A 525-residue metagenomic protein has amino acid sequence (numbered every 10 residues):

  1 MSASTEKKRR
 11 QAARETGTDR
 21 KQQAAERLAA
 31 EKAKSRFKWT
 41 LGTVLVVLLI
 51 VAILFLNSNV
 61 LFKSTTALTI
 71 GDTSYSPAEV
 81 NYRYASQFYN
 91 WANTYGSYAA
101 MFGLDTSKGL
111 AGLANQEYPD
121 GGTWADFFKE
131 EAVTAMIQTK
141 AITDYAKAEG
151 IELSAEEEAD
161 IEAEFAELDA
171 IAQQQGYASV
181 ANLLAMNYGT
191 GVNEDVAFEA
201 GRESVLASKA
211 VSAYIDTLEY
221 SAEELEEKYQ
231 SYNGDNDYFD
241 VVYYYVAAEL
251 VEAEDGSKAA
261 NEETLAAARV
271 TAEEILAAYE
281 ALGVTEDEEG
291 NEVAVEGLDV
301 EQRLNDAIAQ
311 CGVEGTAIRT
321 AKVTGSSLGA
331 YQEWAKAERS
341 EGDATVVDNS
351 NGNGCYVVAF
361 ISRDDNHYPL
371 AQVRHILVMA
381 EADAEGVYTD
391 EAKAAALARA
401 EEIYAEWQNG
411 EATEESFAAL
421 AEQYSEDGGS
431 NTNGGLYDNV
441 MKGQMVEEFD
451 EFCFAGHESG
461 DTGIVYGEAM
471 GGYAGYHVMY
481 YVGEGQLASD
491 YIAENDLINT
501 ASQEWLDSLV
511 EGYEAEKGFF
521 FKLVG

Functional and structural regions predicted by a protein language model:
M1-E15: N-terminal targeting leaders characterized by basic, low-complexity, disordered sequences that direct proteins
Q11-R20, F88, N93: Plant regulatory low-complexity segments
E15-L45, A52-K63, L183-A277, V323-A398 (+3 more regions): PPIase-associated folding chaperone regions across multiple families
N59-V196: N-terminal targeting/tethering segments
Y84, F88-W91, M136, K140 (+17 more regions): Sec/Tat-exported extracytoplasmic proteins
L104-G121, V284-V300, V313-G315, G325-A337 (+1 more regions): Surface-exposed intrinsically disordered loops and tails
E274-Q332, H367, E402-E448, V482-G483 (+1 more regions): Peptidyl-prolyl cis-trans isomerase
